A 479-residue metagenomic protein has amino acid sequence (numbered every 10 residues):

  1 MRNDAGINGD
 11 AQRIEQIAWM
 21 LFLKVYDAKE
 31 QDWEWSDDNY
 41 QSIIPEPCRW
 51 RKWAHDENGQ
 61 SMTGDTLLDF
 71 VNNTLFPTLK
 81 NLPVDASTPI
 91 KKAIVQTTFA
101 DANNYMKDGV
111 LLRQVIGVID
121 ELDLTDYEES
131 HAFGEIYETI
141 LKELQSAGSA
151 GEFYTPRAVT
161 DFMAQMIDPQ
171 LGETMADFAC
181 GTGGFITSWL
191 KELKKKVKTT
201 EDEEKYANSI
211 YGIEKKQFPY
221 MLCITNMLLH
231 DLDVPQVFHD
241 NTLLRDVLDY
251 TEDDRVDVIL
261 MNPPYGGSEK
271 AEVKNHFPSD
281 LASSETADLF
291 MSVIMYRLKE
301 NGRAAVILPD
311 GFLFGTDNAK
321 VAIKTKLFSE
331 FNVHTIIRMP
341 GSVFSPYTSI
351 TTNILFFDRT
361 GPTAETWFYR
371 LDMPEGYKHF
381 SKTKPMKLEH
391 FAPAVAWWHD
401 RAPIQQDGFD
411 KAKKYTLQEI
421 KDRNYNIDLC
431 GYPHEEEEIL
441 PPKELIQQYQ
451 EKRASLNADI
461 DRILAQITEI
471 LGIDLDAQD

Functional and structural regions predicted by a protein language model:
M1-M166, Q170-L171, V237-V247, R338-S342 (+3 more regions): Non-catalytic, mostly N-terminal accessory regions of nucleic-acid modification and defense proteins
G9, R13, Q217-Y220, S284-F356: Conserved Class I SAM-dependent methyltransferase catalytic core
S149-M261, G266-S268, S284, D288 (+3 more regions): Conserved S-adenosyl-L-methionine
N208-Y211, D240, R245, K274-S279 (+2 more regions): Short beta-alpha connecting loops at secondary-structure transitions that line or flank enzyme active sites
Q217, L243-L244, P264-G267, D310-L313 (+3 more regions): Conserved nucleotide-binding/hydrolysis micro-motifs of P-loop NTPases
E269-E272, T316: Conserved ATPase-coupling elements of RecA-like P-loop NTPase cores
A271-N275, V333: Flexible, solvent-exposed coil segments and beta strand-coil junctions, predominantly the extracellular/periplasmic
N332-V333, S345-A396: C-terminal, active-site-flanking charged/polar segments
